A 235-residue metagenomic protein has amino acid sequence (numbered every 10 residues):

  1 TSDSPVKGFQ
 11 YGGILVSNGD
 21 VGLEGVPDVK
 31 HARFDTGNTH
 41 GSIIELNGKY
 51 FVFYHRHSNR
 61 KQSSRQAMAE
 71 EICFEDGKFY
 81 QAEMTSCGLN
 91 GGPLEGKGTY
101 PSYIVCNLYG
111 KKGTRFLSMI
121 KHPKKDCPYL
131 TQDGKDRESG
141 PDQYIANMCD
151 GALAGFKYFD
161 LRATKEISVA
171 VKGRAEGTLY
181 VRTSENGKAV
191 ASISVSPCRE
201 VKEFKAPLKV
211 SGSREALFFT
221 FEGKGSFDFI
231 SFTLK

Functional and structural regions predicted by a protein language model:
T1-A189, S196-K235: Carbohydrate-active catalytic/glycan-binding domains of CAZyme proteins, especially the secreted or lumenal ectodomains
